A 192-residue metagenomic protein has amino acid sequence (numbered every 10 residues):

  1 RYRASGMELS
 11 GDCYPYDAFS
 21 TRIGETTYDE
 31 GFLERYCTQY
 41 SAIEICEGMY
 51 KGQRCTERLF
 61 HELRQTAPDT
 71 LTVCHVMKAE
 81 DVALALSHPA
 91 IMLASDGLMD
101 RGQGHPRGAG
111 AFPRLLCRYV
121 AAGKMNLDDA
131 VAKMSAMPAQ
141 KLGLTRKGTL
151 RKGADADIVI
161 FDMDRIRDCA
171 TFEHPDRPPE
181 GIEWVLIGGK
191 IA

Functional and structural regions predicted by a protein language model:
R1-G123: Active-site neighborhoods of metal-dependent hydrolases
M7-G11, P89, Q140, G148 (+2 more regions): Structural beta-strand/beta-sheet cores of well-ordered domains, especially the beta-sheet scaffolds that support
C13-T21, M134-S135, A154-I158: A glycine-rich phosphate-binding loop feature that marks nucleotide/adenosyl-phosphate handling sites
T72-V76, V82, N126-V131, A139-D176: Acidic, glycine-enriched loop/beta-strand segments at the rims of small-molecule binding/catalytic pockets
A83-A90, S95-D96, A111, I158-A192: C-terminal cap of metal-dependent C-N hydrolases
M92-L93, G110-R114, R118, D129-A132 (+3 more regions): Feature representing long, continuous alpha-helical segments
